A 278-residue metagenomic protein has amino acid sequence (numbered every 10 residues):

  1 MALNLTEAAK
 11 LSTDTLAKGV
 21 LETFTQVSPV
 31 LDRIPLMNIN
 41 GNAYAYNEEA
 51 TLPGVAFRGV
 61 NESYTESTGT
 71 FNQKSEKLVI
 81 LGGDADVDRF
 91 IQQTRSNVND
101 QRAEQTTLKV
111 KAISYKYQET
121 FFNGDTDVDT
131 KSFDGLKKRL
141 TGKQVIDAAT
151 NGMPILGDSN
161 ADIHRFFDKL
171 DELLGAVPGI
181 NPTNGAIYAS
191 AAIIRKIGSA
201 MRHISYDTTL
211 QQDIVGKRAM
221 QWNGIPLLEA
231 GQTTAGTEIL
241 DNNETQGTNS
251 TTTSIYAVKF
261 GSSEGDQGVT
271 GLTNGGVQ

Functional and structural regions predicted by a protein language model:
A2-D14, K18-E49, K131-G175, G179-A186 (+1 more regions): Sequence/fold signature of self-assembling virion shell proteins
E22-A85: An N-terminal, globular interaction/scaffold subdomain
Q92-N99: Second-shell loop/turn segments in exported
R102-Q105, I113: Stable alpha-helical elements in mature extracytoplasmic
T107, K111, D168-D171: Solvent-exposed, polar/charged alpha-helical surfaces in well-ordered, non-transmembrane soluble domains, broadly
V110-Q118: Sec-exported extracytoplasmic/periplasmic mature domains
Q118-D134: Short, glycine/acidic-rich hinge or "gate" loops at secondary-structure transitions that mediate conformational
